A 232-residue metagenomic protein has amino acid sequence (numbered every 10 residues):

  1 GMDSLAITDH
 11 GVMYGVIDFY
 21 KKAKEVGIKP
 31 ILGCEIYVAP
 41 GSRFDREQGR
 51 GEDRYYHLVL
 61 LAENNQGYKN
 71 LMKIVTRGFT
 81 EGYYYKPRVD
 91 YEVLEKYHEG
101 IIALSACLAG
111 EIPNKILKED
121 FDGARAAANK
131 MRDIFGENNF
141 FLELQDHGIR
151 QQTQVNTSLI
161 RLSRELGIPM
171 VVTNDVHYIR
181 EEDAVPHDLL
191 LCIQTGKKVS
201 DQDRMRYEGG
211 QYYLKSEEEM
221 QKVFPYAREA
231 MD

Functional and structural regions predicted by a protein language model:
G1-D232: Phosphodiester-processing cores and adjacent nucleic acid-binding clamps
